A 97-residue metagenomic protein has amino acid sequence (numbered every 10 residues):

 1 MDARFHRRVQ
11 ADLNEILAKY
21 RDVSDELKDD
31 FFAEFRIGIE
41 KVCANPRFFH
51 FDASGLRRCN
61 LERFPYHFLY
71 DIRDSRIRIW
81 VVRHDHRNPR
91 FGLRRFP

Functional and structural regions predicted by a protein language model:
M1-F32: Arg/Lys-rich, positively charged N-terminal/basic patches that mediate binding to nucleic acids
V9, F35, Y70: GIY-YIG nuclease signature motif recognition
D12, I16-K19, G38-K41, R58 (+1 more regions): Residue-level recognition of specific faces of alpha-helices
I37-E62, P89: A short, surface-exposed loop/turn module that caps and links secondary-structure elements
H67, D71-P97: Enriched for short, Lys/Arg-rich terminal
